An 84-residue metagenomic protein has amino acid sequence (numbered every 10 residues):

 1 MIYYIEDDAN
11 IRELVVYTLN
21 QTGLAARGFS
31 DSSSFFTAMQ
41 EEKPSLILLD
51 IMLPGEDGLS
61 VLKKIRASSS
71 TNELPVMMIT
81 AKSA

Functional and structural regions predicted by a protein language model:
Y3, M77-I79: Conserved hydrophobic packing residues within short motifs/helices of P-loop NTPase cores of ABC-family ATPases
D8-R27: Two-component/phosphorelay signaling modules centered on CheY-like receiver
G28-L46: Acidic, metal-coordinating helix/loop segments flanking the phosphotransfer/catalytic sites of two-component signaling
K43-S45, S70-P75: His-Asp phosphorelay/catalytic-motif detector in bacterial-type signaling
D50, T80: Active-site residues of response regulator receiver
P54, N72, A84: The feature encodes the CheY-like receiver
S68, K82-S83: Short, conserved "switch-loop" micro-motifs in signal-transduction and mechanochemical regulators
